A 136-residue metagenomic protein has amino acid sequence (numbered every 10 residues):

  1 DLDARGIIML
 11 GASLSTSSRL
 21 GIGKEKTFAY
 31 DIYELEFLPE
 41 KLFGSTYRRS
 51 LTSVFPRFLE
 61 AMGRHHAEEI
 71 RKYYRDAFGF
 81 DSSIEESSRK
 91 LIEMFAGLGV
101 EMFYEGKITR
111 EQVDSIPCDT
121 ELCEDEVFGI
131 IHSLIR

Functional and structural regions predicted by a protein language model:
D1-E86: Active-site segments that bind and position negatively charged phosphate/pyrophosphate groups
R75-R136: C-terminal charged capping/lid subdomain of soluble metabolic enzymes
